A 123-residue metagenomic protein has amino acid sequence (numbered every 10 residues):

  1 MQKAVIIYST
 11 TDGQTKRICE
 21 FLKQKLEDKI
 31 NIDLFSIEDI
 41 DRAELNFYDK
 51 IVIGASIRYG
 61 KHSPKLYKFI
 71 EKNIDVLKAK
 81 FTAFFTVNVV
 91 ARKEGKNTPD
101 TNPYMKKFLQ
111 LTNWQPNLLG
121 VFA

Functional and structural regions predicted by a protein language model:
Q2-A4, R17, K25, K29-F35 (+2 more regions): FMN-binding flavodoxin-like domain, especially the glycine-rich phosphate-binding loop
I6-Y8: Conserved N-terminal substructure of TIR/SEFIR domains
T10, E38, N88: Residues in the short beta-alpha loop(s) of Rossmann-like NAD(P)-binding domains
T10-R17: Glycine-rich NAD(P) Rossmann-fold beta1-alpha1 loop
G13, D41, A91-K93: Flexible, glycine-rich phosphate/dinucleotide-binding loops and adjacent beta-alpha linkers at cofactor/substrate
D41-F47: Short amphipathic alpha-helix with an adjacent loop that forms part of the alpha/beta core around
